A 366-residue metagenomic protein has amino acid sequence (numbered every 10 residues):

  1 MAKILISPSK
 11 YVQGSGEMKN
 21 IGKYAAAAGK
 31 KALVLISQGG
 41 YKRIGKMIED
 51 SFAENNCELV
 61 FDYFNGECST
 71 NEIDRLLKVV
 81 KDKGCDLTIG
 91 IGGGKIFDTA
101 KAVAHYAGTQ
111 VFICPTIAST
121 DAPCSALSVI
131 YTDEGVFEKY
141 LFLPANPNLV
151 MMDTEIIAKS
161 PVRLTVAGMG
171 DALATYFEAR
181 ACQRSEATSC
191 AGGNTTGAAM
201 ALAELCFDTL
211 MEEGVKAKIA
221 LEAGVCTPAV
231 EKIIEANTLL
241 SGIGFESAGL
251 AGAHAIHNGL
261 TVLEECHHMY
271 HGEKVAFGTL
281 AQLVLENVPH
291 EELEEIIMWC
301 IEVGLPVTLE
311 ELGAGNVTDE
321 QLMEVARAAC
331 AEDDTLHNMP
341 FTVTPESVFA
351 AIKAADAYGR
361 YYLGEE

Functional and structural regions predicted by a protein language model:
M1-L87, L309: ATP/NTP phosphate-donor binding region
K3-L5, A26-A27, K81-K83, A104 (+6 more regions): Solvent-exposed alpha-helices and their adjacent loops that cap or buttress functional pockets in soluble metabolic
S9, H105-A198: A glycine/threonine-rich phosphate-anchoring loop and its flanking beta-alpha core in nucleotide/phosphate-binding
M18, Y41-G45, T70, K95-A102 (+3 more regions): Short glycine/serine/threonine-rich phosphate/pyrophosphate-binding segments that cradle anionic phosphate groups
N20, V288-E366: C-terminal charged capping/lid subdomain of soluble metabolic enzymes
V80-I117: A short, small-residue-rich loop immediately preceding and capping a beta-strand
C190-L305: Active-site segments that bind and position negatively charged phosphate/pyrophosphate groups
